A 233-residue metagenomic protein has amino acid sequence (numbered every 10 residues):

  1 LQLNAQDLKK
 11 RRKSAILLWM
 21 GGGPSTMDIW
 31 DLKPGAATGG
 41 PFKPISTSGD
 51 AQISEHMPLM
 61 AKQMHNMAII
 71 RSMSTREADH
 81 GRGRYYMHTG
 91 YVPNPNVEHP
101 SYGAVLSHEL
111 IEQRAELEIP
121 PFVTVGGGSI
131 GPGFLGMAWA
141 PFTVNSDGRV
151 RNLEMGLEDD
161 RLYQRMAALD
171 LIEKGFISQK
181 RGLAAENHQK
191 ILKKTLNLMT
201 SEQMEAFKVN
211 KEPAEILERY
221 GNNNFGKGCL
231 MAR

Functional and structural regions predicted by a protein language model:
L1-R233: Ligand-binding pockets and gating/stacking loops
